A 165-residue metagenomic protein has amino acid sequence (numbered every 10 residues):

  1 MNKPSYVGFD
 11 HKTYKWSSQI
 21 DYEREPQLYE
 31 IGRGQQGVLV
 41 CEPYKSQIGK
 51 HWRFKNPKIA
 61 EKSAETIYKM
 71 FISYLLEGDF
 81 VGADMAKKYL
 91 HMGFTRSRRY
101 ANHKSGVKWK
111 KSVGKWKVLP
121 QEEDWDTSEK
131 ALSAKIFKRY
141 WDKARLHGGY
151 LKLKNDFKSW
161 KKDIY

Functional and structural regions predicted by a protein language model:
M1-K69, K87-Y165: C-terminal-biased regions
F71, L75-L76: Hydrophobic/aromatic side-chain positions at a characteristic register within alpha-helices of tetratricopeptide repeats
F80, A86-K87: Inward-facing hydrophobic residues that define packing positions of alpha-helical scaffold repeats
